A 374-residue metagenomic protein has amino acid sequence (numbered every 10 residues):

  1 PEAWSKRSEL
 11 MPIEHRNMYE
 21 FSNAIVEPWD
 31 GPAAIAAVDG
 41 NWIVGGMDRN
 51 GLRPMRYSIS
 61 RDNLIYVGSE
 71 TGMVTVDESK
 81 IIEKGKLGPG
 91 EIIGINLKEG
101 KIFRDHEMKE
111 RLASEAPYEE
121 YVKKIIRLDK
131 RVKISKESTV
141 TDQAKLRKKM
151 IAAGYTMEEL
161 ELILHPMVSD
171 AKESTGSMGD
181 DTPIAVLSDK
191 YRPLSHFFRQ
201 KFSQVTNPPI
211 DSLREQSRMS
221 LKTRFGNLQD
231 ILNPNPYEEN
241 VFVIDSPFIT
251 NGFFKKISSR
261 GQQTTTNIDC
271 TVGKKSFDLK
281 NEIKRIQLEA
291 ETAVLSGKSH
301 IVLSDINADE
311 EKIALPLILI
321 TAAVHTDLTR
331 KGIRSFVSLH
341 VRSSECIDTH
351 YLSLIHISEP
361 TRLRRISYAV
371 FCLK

Functional and structural regions predicted by a protein language model:
P1-E239, S258-R260: Conserved short alpha-helical segments that host acidic/polar catalytic motifs at enzyme active sites
W42-I43, C346-S353: Thiamine diphosphate
T71-M73, N307, S343-I347: Acidic, glycine-rich active-site loops and adjacent beta-strand->loop/helix elements that engage anionic groups
K98, I306-A308, S344, R362: Short, ordered loop/turn segments at secondary-structure junctions
D181-G332: Non-catalytic terminal/interface segments that mediate subunit docking, oligomerization, and allosteric communication
G332-S343: Short beta-strand/loop segments at the ligand-binding rim of alpha/beta enzyme cores
S353-A369: Residue-level detector of conserved catalytic or cofactor/ligand-binding positions in enzyme active sites
